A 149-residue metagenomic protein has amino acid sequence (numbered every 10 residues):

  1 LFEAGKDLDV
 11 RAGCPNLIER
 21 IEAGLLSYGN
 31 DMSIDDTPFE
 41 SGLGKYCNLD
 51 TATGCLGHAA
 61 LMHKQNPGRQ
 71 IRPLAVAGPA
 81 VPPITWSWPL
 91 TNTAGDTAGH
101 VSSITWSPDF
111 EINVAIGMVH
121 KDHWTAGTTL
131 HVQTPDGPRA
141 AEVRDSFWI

Functional and structural regions predicted by a protein language model:
L1-I149: Conserved, structured C-terminal
